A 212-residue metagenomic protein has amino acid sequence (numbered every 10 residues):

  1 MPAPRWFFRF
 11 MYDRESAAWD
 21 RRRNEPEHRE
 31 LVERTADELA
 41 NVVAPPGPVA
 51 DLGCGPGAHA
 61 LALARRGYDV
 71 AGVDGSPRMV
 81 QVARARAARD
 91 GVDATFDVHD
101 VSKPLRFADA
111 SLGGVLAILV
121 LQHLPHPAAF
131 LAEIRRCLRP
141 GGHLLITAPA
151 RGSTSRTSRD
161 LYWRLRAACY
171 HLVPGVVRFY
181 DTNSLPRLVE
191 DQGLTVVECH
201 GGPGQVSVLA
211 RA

Functional and structural regions predicted by a protein language model:
M1-A44, A62, P203: Conserved class I S-adenosyl-L-methionine
A50, P56-K103: Class I SAM-dependent methyltransferase SAM/SAH-binding core
P104-D109: Short conserved loop adjoining the S-adenosyl-L-methionine
L116: A conserved beta-strand element that flanks and buttresses the S-adenosyl-L-methionine
L119-H123: Short catalytic micro-motifs in class I SAM-dependent methyltransferases
A128-P140: A short glycine-rich, Lys/Arg-flanked "PGG" loop and its adjoining helix->strand segment in the class I
L145-A167: Conserved class I S-adenosyl-L-methionine
A167-N183: Acceptor-substrate binding/catalytic loop of class I
